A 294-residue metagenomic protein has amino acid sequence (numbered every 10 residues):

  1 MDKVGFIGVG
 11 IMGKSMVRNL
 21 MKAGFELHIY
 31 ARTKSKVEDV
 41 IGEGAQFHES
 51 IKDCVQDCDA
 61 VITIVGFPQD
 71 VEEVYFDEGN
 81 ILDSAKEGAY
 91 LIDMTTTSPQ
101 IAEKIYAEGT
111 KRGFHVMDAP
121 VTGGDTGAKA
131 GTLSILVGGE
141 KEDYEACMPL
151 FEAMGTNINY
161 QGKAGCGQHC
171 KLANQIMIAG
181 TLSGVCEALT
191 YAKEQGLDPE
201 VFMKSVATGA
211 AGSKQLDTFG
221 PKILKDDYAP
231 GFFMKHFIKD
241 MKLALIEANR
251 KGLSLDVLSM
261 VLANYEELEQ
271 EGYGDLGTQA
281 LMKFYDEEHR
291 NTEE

Functional and structural regions predicted by a protein language model:
M1-T63, M94-T95, D125: NAD(P)+-binding Rossmann beta1-loop-alpha1 motif at the extreme N-terminus of oxidoreductases
V4, T97-Q175: Rossmann-fold dinucleotide-binding core
T33, F67, E140: Residues in the short beta-alpha loop(s) of Rossmann-like NAD(P)-binding domains
I51, V55, A60-V61, P68-L133: Rossmann-like NAD(P)(H) cofactor-binding subdomain of soluble oxidoreductases
A130-G138, K163-Q195, V206-T218, H236-K239: Active-site-proximal catalytic alpha-helix in oxidoreductases
Q168, G212-T278: Interdomain hinge/lid region at the active-site interface of Rossmann-like NAD(P)-dependent oxidoreductases
E271-E294: NAD(P)-dependent dehydrogenase/reductase Rossmann-like domain
